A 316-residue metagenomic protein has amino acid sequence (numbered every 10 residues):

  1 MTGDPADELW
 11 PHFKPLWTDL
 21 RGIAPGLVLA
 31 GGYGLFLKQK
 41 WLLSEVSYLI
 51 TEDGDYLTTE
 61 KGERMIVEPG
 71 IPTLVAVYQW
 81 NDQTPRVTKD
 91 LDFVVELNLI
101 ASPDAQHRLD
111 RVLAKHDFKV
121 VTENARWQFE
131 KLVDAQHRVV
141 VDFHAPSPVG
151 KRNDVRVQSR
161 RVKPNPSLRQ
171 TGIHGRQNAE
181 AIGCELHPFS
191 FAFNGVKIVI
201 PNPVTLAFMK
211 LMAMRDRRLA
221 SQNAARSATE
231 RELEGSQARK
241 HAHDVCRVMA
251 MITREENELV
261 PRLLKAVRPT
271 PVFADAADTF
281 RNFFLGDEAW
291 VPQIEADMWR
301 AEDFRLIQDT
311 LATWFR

Functional and structural regions predicted by a protein language model:
M1-R316: Compositionally biased terminal segments of proteins
